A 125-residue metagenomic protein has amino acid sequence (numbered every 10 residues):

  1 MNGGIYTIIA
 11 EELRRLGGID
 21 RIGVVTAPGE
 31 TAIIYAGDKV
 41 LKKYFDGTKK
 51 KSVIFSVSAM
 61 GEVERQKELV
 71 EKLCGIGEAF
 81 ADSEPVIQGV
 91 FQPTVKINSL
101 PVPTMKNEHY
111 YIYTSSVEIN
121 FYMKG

Functional and structural regions predicted by a protein language model:
M1-G23, D38-G125: Charged, amphipathic alpha-helical segments and their flanking helix caps
P28-D38: A short, hydrophobic beta-strand-centered structural micro-motif
